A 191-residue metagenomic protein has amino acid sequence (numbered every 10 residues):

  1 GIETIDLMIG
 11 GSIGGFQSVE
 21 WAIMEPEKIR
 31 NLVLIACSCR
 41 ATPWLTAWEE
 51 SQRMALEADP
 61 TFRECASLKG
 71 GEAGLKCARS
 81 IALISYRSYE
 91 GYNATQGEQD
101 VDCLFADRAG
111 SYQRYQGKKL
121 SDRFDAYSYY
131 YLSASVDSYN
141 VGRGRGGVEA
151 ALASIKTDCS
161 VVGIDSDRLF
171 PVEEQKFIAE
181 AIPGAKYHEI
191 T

Functional and structural regions predicted by a protein language model:
G1: Alpha/beta-hydrolase active-site loop
T4-P43: Conserved hydrolase catalytic core segment
K28, L34-K119: Alpha/beta-hydrolase-fold enzymes
S38, D165-D167: Residue-level signal for short, function-critical loop segments
Y115-Q116, Y131-A151: Active-site nucleophile elbow and catalytic-triad environment of alpha/beta-hydrolase enzymes
G144-E149, T157-D158, R168-E180: Short alpha-helix in the alpha/beta-hydrolase fold that links the catalytic acid
I155, V161-G163: Short beta-strand/loop motif that positions the catalytic acidic residue of the alpha/beta-hydrolase fold
H188-T191: Short glycine-rich catalytic loops that host catalytic nucleophiles or stabilize transition states across multiple
